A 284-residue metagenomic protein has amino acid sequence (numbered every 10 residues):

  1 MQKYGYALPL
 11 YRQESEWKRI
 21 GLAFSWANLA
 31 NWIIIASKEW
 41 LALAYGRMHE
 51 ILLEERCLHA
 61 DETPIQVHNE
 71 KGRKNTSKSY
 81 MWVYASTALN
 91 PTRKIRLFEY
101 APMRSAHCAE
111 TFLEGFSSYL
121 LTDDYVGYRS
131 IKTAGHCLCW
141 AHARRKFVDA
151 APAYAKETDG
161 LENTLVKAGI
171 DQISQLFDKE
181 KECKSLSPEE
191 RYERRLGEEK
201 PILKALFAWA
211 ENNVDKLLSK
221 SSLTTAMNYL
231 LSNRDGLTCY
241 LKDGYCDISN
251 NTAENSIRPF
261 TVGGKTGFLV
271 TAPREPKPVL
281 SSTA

Functional and structural regions predicted by a protein language model:
M1-A284: Catalytic center-proximal scaffold of phosphoryl-transfer enzymes
